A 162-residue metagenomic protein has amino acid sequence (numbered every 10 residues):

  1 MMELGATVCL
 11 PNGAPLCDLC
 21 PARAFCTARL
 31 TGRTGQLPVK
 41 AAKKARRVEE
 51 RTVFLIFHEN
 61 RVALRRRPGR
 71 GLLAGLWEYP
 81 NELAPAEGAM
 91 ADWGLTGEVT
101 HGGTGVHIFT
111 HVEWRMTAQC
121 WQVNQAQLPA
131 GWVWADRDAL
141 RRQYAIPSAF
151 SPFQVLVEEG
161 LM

Functional and structural regions predicted by a protein language model:
M1-G5: Short alpha-helical scaffolding segments that buttress acidic/His motifs in well-ordered protein cores
A6-M162: Intrinsically disordered, low-complexity, charged terminal extensions of DNA damage-control enzymes
